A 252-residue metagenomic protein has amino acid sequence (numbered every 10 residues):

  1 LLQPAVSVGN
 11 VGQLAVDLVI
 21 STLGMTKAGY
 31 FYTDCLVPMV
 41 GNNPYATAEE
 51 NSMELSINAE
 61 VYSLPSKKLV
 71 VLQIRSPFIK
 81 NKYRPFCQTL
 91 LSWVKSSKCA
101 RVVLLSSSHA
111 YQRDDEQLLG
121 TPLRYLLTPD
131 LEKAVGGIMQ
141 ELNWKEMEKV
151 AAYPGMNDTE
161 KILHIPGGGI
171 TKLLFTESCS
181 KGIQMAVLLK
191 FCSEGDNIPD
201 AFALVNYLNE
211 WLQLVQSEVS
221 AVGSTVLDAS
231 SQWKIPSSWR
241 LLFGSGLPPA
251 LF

Functional and structural regions predicted by a protein language model:
L1-R101, A110-F252: Accessory terminal and edge-of-domain segments that mediate assembly/interaction and cofactor placement around
S106-S108: Internal, hydrophobic cores of structured domains that mediate oligomerization or house catalytic pockets within large
